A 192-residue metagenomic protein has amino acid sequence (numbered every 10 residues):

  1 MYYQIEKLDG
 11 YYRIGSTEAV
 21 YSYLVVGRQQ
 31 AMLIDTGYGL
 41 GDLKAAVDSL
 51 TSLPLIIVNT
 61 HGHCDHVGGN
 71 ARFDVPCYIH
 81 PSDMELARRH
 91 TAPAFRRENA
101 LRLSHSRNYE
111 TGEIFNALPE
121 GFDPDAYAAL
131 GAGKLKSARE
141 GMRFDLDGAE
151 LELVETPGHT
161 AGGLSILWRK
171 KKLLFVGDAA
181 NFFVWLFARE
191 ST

Functional and structural regions predicted by a protein language model:
M1-K7, E120-D123, V154-G162: Short, mixed-charge, low-aromatic patches
Y2-S49, S165-N181: Conserved beta-strand hairpin/beta-sheet module of binuclear metal-dependent hydrolase folds, prominently
K7-R13, G141, A149-E152: Short, hydrophobic/aromatic-rich segments at coil-to-beta transitions
Y11, L55, L135, L151 (+1 more regions): Short, conserved active-site loop motifs that form the nucleotide-linked donor/cofactor pocket
S16-T17, A138, P157-H159: A short catalytic or substrate-binding loop motif that flags glycine-/basic-rich loops and adjacent residues that bind
A31, Y38-G39, A129, R143 (+1 more regions): Metallo-beta-lactamase
M32, V58, C77, E155-T156: Short conserved micro-motifs on helix faces and helix-strand junctions that flank and scaffold key functional residues
L40-D145, F182: Active-site HxH/HxHxD metal-binding segment of metal-dependent hydrolases
